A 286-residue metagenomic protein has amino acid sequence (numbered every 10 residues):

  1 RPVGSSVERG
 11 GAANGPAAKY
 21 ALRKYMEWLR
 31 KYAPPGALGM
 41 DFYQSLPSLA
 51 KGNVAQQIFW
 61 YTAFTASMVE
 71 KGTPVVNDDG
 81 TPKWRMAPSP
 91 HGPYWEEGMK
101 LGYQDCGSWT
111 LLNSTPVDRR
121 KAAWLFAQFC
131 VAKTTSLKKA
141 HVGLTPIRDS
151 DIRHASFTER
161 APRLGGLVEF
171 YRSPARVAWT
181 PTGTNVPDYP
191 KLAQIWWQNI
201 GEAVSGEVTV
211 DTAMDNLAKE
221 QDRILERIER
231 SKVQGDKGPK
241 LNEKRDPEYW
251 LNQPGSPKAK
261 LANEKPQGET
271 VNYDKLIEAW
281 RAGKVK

Functional and structural regions predicted by a protein language model:
R1-G39, S89-G92: Glycine-centered hinge/linker elements that transmit conformational signals in sensory and ligand-binding systems
V7-N14, A33-A37, T110-P116, W179-P187 (+1 more regions): Active-site rim elements
A12-K19, M40-Y43, V117, K121 (+2 more regions): Soluble non-cytosolic domains of exported or imported proteins
G36-A50: Short helix-initiation/N-cap motifs at beta->coil->alpha
A50-W60: Alpha-to-beta junction loops
A63-D79, G92-Q198, V233-K286: C-terminal lobe and pocket-closing loops of periplasmic/extracytoplasmic Venus-flytrap solute-binding proteins
E202-N216: Short, charged, surface-exposed loops that flank catalytic or proteolytic processing sites
M214-L225: Short amphipathic alpha-helical coiled-coil/interface segments
